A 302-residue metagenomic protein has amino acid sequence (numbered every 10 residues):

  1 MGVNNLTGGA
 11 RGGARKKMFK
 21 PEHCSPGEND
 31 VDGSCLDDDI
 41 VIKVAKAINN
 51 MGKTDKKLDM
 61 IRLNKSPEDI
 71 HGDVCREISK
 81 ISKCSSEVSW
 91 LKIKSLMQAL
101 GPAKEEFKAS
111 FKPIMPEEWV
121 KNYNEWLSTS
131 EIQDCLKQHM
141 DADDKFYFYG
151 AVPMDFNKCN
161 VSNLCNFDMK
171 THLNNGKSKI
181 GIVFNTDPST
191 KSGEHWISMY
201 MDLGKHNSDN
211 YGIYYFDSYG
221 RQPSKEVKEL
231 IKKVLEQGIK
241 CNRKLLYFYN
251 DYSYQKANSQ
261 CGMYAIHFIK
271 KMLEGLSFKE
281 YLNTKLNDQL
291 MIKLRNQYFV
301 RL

Functional and structural regions predicted by a protein language model:
G2-I197, L203-I213: Cysteine protease catalytic domains with a Cys-His-Asp triad
K46-N49, R221-S224, K228-Q237, N287-Q297: Catalytic phosphate/metal-binding cores of nucleic-acid and nucleotide-processing enzymes, i.e., regions that mediate
N174-E274: Cysteine protease-like catalytic core of ubiquitin/ubiquitin-like
H267-L302: Contiguous terminal or domain-adjacent regions that often encompass a lipid-handling module or interaction segment
